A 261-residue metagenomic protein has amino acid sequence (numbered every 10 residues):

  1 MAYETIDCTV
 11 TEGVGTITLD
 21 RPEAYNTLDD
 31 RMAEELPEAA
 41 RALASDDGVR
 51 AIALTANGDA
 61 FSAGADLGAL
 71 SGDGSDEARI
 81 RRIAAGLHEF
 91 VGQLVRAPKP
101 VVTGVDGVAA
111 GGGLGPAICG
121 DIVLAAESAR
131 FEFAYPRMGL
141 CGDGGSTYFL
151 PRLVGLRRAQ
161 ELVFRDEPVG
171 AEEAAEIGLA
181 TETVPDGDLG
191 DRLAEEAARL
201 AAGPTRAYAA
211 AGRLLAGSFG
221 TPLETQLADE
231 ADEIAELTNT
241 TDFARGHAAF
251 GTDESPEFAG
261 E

Functional and structural regions predicted by a protein language model:
M1-N57, G92: Conserved CoA-thioester-binding segment of acyl-CoA-metabolizing enzymes
M1-T16, D20, E167-A201, A209-S218 (+2 more regions): Amphipathic alpha-helical segments at domain termini/boundaries
I6, V95-T205, T240: Crotonase-fold acyl-CoA enzyme core
I17, R21, E35-L36, L54 (+6 more regions): Terminal peptide-recognition signature
R21-P22, D46, D76, G203 (+2 more regions): Short loop-to-helix capping motifs
A56-Q93, A109: Glycine- (often His-adjacent) and acidic-residue-rich active-site loop that binds/positions the CoA thioester
L67, I80, L87, T147 (+6 more regions): A general structural signal for well-ordered alpha-helical segments in protein cores
L162, A174, L214-S218, E233-T238: Helix-loop "lid/cap" segments that line or gate small-molecule binding pockets
